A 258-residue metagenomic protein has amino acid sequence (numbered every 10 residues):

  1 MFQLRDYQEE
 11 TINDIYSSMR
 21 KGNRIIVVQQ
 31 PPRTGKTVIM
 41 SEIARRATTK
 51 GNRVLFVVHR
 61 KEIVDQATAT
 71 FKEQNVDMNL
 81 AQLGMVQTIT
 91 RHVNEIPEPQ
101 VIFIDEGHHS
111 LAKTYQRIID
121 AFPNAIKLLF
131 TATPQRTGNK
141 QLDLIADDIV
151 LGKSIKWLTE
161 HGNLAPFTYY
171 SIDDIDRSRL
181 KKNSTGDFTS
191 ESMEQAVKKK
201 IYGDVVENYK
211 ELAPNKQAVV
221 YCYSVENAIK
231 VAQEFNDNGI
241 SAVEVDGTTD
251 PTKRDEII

Functional and structural regions predicted by a protein language model:
M1-Q29: Conserved pre-motif I regulatory segment
V28-P31, T37, R53-V64, E191-N238 (+1 more regions): Conserved strand-helix element at the start of the C-terminal RecA-like helicase core
T34-R45: Motif I (Walker A/P-loop) of helicase-class P-loop NTPases
R45-V57, K61-A81: Conserved helix-turn-beta segment of the N-terminal RecA-like "Helicase ATP-binding" lobe in SF1/SF2 helicases
V64-D77, R91, V219, A228-N236 (+1 more regions): Conserved helicase ATPase core of P-loop NTP-dependent helicases/translocases
T68, K72-V101, A112-R117: Conserved helix/coil segment N-terminal to the catalytic DExD/H
H108-Y170: Post-DEXD/H (motif II) to motif III coupling segment of the RecA-like Helicase ATP-binding lobe
I149-V219: Conserved interdomain linker/interface between the two RecA-like ATPase lobes of SF2 helicase motors
